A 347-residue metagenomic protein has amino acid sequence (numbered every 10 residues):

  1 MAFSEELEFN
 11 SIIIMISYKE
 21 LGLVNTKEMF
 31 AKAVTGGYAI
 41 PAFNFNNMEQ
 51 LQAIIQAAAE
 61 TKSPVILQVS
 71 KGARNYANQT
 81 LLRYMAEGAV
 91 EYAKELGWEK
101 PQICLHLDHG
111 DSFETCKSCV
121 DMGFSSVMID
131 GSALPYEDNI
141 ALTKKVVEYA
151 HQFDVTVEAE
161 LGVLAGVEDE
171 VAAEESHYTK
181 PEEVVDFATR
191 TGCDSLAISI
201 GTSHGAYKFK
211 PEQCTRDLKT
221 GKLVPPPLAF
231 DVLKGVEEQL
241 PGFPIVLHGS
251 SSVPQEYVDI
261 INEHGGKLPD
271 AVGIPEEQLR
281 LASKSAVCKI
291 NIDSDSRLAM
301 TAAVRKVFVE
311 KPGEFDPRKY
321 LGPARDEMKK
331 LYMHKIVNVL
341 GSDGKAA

Functional and structural regions predicted by a protein language model:
M1-K19: N-terminal amphipathic/basic-hydrophobic helices that include classical n-h-c signal peptides and signal-anchor
I16-I40, E95: N-terminal amphipathic alpha-helix/helix-capping segment at the start of soluble metabolic enzymes
T26-M29, M48-I66, G72, R83-A93 (+4 more regions): Alpha/beta enzyme core
I40-F43, V65-Q68, I103-L107, V127-I129 (+4 more regions): Hydrophobic faces of well-ordered beta-strands that scaffold small-molecule active sites in alpha/beta enzyme cores
F45, C104-D111, Y178, L247-V253 (+1 more regions): Glycine-rich beta-to-alpha transition loops that act as phosphate-gripper elements at the mouths of alpha/beta enzyme
D108, F209-E212, P244-I245: Glycine- and Gly-Pro-enriched alpha-helical subdomains that act as flexible, kink-prone "lid/hinge" or packing modules
E237-V246, S250-I290: Hydrophobic alpha-helical bundle architecture
N262-E263, I274-A347: C-terminal alpha-helical cap/extension of soluble enzyme domains
